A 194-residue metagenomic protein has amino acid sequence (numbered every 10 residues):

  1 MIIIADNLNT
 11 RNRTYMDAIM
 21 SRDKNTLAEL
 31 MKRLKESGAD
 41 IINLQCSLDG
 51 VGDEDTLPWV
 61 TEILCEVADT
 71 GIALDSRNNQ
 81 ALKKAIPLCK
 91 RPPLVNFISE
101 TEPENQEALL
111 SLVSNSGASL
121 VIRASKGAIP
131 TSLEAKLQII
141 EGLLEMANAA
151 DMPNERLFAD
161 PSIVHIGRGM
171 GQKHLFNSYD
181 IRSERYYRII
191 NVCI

Functional and structural regions predicted by a protein language model:
M1-I2, G38-D40, A68-G71, R91-P93 (+3 more regions): Short, well-ordered coil/turn segments that N-cap beta-strands
I4-E29, D53, N96-P103, G127-A135: Active-site mouth loops of central-metabolism enzymes
N7-M16, E36-Q45, C65, K90 (+1 more regions): Gly-rich Lys/Arg/Thr-decorated short loops/hinges at beta-loop-alpha junctions or inter-strand turns that position
K35-E36, E66, K84-K90, E107-A118 (+1 more regions): Acidic (Asp/Glu)-rich catalytic clusters
K35-T70, I163-M170: Glycine-rich, proline-tolerant flexible connector loops at the mouths of alpha/beta enzymes
I42-D49, T70-N78, P93-P103, V121-A124 (+1 more regions): Catalytic beta/alpha-barrel core
G52-K90, N177-N191: Alpha-helix-loop-beta-strand connector modules within alpha/beta enzyme cores
A108, N115-I194: Catalytic alpha/beta core domains of metabolic enzymes, predominantly
